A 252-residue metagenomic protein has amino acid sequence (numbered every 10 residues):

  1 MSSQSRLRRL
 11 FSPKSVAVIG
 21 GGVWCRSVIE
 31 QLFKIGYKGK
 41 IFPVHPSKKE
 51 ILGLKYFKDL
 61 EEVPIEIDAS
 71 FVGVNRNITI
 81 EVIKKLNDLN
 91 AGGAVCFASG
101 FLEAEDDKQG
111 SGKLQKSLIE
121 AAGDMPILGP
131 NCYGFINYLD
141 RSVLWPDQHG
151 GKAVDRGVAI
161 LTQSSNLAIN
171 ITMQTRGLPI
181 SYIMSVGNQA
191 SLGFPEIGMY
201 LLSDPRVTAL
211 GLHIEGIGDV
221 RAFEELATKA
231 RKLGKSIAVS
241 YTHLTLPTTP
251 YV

Functional and structural regions predicted by a protein language model:
M1-L244: Catalytic-core regions of core metabolic enzymes, especially those transforming organic acids/acyl-group intermediates
H243-V252: Single conserved hydrophobic/aromatic residue that forms the stacking wall/gate of nucleotide- or nucleobase-binding
